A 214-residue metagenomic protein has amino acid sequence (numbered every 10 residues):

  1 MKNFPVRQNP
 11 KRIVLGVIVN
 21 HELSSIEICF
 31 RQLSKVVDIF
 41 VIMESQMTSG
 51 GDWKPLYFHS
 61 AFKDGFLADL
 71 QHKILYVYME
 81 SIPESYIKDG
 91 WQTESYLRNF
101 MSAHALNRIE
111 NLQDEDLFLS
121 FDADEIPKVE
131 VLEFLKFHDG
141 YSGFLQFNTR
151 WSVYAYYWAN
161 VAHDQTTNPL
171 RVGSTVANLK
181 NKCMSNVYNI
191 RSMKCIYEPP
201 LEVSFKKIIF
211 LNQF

Functional and structural regions predicted by a protein language model:
M1-K35: N-proximal low-complexity "stem/linker" segments adjacent to membrane-targeting elements
K2-R12, M47-F121, K128-L132: Active-site-proximal specificity loops/subdomain of glycosyltransferases
I13, D38, D116, D124 (+1 more regions): Conserved acidic residues
E22-S34, I39, S49-S60: Short, well-formed alpha-helical segments that are part of the catalytic scaffolds of diverse glycosyltransferases
V36-D38, Q71-K73, S142: Short glycine-/polar-rich loops that comprise or flank the Walker A/P-loop and associated switch/sensor motifs
V41-S45: Short internal beta-strands
E125-F214: Conserved catalytic core of nucleotide-sugar-dependent glycosyltransferases
